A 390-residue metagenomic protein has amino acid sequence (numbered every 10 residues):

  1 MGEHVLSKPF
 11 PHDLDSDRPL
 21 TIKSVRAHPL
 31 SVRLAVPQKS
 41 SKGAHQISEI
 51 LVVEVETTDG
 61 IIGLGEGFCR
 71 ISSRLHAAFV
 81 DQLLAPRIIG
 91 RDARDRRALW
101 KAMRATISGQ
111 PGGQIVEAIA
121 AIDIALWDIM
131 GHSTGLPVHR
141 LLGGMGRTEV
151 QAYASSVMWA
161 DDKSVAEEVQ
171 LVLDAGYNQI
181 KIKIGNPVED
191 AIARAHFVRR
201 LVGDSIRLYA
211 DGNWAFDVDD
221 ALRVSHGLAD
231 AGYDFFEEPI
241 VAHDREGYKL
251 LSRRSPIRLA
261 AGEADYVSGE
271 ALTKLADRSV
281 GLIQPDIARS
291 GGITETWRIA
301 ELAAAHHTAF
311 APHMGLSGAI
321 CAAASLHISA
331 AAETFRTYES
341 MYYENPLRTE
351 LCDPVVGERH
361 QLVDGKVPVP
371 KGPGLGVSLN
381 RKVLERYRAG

Functional and structural regions predicted by a protein language model:
G2-H12, D17-L34, A44-H45, I122 (+3 more regions): Flexible C-terminal active-site loop/helix
P19, S24, E56-S133: Metal- or metallocofactor-binding catalytic centers and their adjacent structured scaffolds across diverse enzyme
I22, G60, L84, I122 (+8 more regions): Conserved, mostly hydrophobic/aromatic
S41-Q46, D174: Short Gly/Pro-enriched turn/cap motifs at secondary-structure boundaries
L51-T57, E358-R359: Short beta-strand elements
Q82, H226, G232, H243-R258 (+1 more regions): Shared catalytic-loop signature of beta/alpha-barrel
G143-S255: Metal-dependent enolase-superfamily TIM-barrel catalytic cores that perform enediolate-based chemistry
